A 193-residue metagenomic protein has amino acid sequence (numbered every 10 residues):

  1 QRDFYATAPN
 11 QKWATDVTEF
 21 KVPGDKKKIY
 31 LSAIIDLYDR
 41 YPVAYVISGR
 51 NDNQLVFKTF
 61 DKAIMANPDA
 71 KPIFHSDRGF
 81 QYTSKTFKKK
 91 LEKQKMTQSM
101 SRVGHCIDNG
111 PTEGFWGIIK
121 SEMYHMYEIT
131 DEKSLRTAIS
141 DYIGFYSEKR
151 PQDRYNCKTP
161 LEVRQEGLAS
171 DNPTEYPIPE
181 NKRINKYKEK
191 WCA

Functional and structural regions predicted by a protein language model:
Q1-A33, F57-K58, D69-K71, N185-A193: Mobile-element integrase/transposase regions, centering on the N-terminal DNA-binding/Zn-coordinating module
D16, I34, R40, F60 (+8 more regions): Mobile genetic element proteins and their domesticated derivatives, centered on retroelements and DNA transposons
F20, I29-S48: Active-site and channel-lining beta-strand-loop segments that bind or position nucleotide-derived/phosphorylated
K27, Y45-N67: Active-site beta-loop-alpha junctions of metal-dependent nucleic acid enzymes, especially the RNase H-like/DDE
D39-Y45, Q98-S101, H125-M126: Short small-residue beta-strand/loop micro-motif enriched in glycine and branched aliphatics
A63, T86, K90-Q94: Alpha-helical structural signal in soluble globular domains
S76-R78, S84-F87, Q98-K120, D131-S140 (+1 more regions): RNase H-like two-metal-ion nuclease catalytic core shared by retroviral integrases and related mobile-element nucleases
E92-M96, I118-A193: C-terminal domain-tail junction helix/linker
